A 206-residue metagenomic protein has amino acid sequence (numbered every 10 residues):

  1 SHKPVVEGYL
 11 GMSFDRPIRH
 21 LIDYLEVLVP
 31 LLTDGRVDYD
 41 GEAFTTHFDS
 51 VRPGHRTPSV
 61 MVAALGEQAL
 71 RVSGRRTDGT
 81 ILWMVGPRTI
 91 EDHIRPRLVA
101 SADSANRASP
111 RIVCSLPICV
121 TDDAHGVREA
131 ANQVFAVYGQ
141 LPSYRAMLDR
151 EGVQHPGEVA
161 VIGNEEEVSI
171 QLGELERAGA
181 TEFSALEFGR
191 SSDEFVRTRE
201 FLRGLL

Functional and structural regions predicted by a protein language model:
S1-L206: Active-site-adjacent structural elements that line small-molecule/cofactor binding pockets in enzymes
